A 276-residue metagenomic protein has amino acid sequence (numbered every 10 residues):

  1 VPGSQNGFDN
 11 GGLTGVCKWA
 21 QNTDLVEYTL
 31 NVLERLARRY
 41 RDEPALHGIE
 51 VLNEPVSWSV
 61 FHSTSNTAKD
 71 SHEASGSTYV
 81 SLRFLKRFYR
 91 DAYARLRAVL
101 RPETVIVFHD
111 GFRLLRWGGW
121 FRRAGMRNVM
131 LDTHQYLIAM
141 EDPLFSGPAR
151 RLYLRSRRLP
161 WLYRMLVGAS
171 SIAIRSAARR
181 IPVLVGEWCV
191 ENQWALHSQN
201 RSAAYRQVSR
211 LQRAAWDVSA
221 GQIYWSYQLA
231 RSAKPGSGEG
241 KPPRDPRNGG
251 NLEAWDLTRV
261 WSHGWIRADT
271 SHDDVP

Functional and structural regions predicted by a protein language model:
G3-W194, A214-Y227, A233: Active-site region of glycoside hydrolase catalytic domains
A195, Q199-P276: Aromatic-rich peripheral "rim/lid" segments of glycoside hydrolase catalytic domains that contact and position glycan
